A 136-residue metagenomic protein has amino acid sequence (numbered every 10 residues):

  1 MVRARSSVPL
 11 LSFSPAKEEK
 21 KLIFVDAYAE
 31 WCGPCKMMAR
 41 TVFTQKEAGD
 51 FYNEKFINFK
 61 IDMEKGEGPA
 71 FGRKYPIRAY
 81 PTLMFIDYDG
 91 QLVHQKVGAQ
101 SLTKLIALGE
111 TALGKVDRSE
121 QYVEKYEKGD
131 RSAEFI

Functional and structural regions predicted by a protein language model:
M1-E19: N-terminal leader/targeting and pre-domain segments
R5-S7, A27-Y28, M38-G68, I77-Y80 (+1 more regions): Thiol-based oxidoreductase modules, predominantly thioredoxin-like and allied folds used for disulfide exchange
S14-E18, M37-R40, N53, I57 (+2 more regions): Sec-exported extracytoplasmic/periplasmic mature domains
E19-E30: Short active-site neighborhood of thiol/selenol oxidoreductases, capturing the structured segment around
C32-C35: Short cysteine clusters
P76-S119: Non-catalytic, surface beta->alpha helical segment in thiol-disulfide oxidoreductase systems
L113-I136: Non-globular targeting/processing and membrane-anchoring segments
